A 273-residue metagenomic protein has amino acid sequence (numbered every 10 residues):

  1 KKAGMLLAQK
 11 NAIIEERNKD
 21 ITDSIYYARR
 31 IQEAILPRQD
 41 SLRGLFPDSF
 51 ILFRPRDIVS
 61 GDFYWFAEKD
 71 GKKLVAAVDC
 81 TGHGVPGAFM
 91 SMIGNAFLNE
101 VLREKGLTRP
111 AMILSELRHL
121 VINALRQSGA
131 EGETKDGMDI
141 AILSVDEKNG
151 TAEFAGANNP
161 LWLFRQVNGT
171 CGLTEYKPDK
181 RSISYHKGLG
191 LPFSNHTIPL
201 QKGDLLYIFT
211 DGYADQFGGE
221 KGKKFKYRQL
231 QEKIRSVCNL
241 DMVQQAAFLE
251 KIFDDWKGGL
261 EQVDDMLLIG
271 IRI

Functional and structural regions predicted by a protein language model:
K1-G4, E220: N-terminal membrane insertion elements
L6, A214: Catalytic/regulatory signature loops of cyclic-dinucleotide turnover enzymes and related class III nucleotidyl cyclases
Q9-Y207, K251, G258-I273: … and, occasionally, acidic/histidine-rich disordered N-termini of signaling adaptors
E100-E104, Q216, K233-V237, W256: Alpha-helix C-capping/helix-to-loop hinge sites
P110-I113, L117, E232-E250: A short, conserved beta-to-alpha structural element at the edge of catalytic cores that scaffolds binding
L163-V167, F217-K223: Cytochrome P450 core scaffold surrounding the K-helix E-X-X-R motif and the conserved "meander" helix-loop region
K223-R235: Divalent-cation-assisted or electrostatically stabilized phosphate/pyrophosphate-binding catalytic cores
